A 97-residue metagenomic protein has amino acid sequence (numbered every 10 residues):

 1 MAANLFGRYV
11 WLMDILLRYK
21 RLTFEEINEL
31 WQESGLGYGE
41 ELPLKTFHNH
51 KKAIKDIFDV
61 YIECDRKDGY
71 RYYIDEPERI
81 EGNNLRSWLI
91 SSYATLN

Functional and structural regions predicted by a protein language model:
M1-L96: Short, basic/aromatic recognition patches that contact phosphate-bearing ligands
